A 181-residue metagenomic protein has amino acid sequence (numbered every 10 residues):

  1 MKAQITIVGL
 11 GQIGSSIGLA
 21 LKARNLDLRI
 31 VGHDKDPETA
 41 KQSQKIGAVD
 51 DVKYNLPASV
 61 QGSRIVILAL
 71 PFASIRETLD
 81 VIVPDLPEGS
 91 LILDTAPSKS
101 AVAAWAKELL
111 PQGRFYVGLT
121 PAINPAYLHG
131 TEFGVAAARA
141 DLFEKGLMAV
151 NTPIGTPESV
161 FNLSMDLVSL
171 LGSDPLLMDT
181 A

Functional and structural regions predicted by a protein language model:
M1-Q61: NAD(P)+-binding Rossmann beta1-loop-alpha1 motif at the extreme N-terminus of oxidoreductases
D27, P87-S90, Q112-R114: A short helix->loop->beta-strand "cap" motif at the edges of active sites that frequently abuts
P37, P97, I123: Short, glycine/acidic-enriched loop or turn micro-motifs at the edges of active sites
T39, S74, K99-A101: Conserved short alpha-helix immediately C-terminal to the canonical SAM/SAH-binding motif I of Rossmann-like
V49-D50, S63, G89, G172: Short, well-ordered alpha-helix to beta-strand connector turns
L56-L93, P97, V150-N151: Rossmann-like NAD(P)-binding element
E108-D174, M178: Rossmann-fold dinucleotide-binding core
